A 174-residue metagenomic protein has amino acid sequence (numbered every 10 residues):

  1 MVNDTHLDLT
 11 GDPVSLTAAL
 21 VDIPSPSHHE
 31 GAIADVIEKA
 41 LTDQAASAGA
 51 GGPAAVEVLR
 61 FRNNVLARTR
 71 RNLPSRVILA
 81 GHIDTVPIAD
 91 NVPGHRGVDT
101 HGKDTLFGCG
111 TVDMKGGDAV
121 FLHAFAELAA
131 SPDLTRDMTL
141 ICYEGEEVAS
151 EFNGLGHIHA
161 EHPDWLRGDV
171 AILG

Functional and structural regions predicted by a protein language model:
M1-D8, V58, E147, E151-N153 (+1 more regions): Mixed-charge, polar/low-complexity N-terminal
V2-T111, E127-L134: Acidic/His- and Gly-rich active-site-bordering loop/insert found across diverse amide/peptide-bond hydrolases
K115-G174: Acidic/histidine-rich catalytic neighborhood of metal-dependent amide-processing enzymes
